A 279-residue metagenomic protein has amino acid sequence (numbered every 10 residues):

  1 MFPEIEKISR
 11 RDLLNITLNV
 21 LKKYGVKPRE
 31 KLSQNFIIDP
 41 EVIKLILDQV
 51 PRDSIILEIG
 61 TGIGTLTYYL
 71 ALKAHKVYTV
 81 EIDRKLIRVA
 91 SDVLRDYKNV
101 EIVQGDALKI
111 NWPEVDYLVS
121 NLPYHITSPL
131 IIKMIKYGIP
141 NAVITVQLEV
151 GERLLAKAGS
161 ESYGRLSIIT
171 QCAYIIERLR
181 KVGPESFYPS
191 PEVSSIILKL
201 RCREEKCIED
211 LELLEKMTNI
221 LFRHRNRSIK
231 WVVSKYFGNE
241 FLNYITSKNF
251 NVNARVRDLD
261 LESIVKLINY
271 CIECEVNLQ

Functional and structural regions predicted by a protein language model:
M1-I220, R257, E262-Q279: Catalytic cores of RNA-modifying enzymes
S190-V193, L200, D210-F250: Long, well-ordered amphipathic alpha-helical subdomains in the mid-to-C-terminal portions of large enzyme subunits
N253: Interdomain hinge/lid region at the active-site interface of Rossmann-like NAD(P)-dependent oxidoreductases
